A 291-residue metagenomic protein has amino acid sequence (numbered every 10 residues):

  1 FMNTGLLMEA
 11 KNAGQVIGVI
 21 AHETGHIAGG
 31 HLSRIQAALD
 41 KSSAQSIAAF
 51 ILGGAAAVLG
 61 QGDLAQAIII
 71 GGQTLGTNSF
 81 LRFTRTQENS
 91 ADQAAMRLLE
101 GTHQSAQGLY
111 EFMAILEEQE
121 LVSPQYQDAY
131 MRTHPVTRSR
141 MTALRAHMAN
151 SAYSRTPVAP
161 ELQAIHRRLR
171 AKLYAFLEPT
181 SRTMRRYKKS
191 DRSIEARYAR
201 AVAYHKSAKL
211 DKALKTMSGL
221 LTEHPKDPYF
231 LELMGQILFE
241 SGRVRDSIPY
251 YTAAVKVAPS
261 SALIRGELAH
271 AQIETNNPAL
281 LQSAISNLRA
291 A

Functional and structural regions predicted by a protein language model:
F1-G18, F83-T86: Short pre-active-site segment immediately N-terminal to the catalytic Zn-binding motif
M2, G18-H31, A91: Active-site recognition of the HExxH zinc-binding catalytic motif
G14, T24-K41, L59: Catalytic Zn2+-binding segment of zinc metalloproteases
I27-A28, A56-G62, E118-Q125: Secretory-pathway/luminal and periplasmic proteins that interact with or process carbohydrate-rich
A37-D40, A44, Q66-I68, H103-M113: Acidic/histidine metal-binding catalytic segments
A44-L59, A67-S79: Membrane-active amphipathic alpha-helices enriched in small hydrophobic residues
T74, N78-S79, T84-L263, S286-R289: Extracytoplasmic and endomembrane cell-envelope/extracellular-matrix remodeling and assembly machinery
G242, E274-P278: Short coil/turn linking the two alpha-helices of tandem helical-hairpin repeats
